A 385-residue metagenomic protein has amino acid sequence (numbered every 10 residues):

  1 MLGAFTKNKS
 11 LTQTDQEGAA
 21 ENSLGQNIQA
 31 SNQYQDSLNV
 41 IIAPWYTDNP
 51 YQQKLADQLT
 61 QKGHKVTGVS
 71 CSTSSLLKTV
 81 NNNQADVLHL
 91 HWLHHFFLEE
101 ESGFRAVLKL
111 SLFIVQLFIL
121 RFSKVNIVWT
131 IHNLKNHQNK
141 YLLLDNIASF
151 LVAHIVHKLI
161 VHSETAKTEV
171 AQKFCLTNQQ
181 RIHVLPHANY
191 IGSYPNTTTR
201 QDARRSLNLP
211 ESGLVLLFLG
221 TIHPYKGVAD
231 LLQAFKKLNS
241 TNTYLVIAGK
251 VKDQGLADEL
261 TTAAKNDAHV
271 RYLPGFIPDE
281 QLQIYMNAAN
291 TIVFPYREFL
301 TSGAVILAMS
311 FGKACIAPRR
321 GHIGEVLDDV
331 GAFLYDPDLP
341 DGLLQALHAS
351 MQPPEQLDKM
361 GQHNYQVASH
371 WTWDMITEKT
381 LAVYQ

Functional and structural regions predicted by a protein language model:
H154-P195: Donor nucleotide-sugar binding/catalytic pocket of nucleotide-sugar-dependent glycosyltransferases
P195-L209: A short helix/loop element that forms part of the nucleotide-sugar donor recognition site in Leloir-type
D202-R205, Q356-H370, K379-A382: A short, well-ordered alpha-helix in the C-terminal region of glycosyltransferases
P210-K226, L232-F235, L245: Conserved donor-binding/catalytic core segment of Leloir-type glycosyltransferases
G249, A257-Q283: Nucleotide-activated donor-binding/catalytic signature segment of Leloir-type glycosyltransferases, i.e., the conserved
I284-A289: Short alpha-helical donor nucleotide-sugar binding micro-motif in glycosyltransferases
T291-F294, A314-P318: Short hydrophobic beta-strand element within catalytic cores of glycosyltransferases and related nucleotide-activated
D329, F333-D341, L347-E355, S369: Conserved acidic donor-binding segment of nucleotide-sugar-dependent glycosyltransferases
